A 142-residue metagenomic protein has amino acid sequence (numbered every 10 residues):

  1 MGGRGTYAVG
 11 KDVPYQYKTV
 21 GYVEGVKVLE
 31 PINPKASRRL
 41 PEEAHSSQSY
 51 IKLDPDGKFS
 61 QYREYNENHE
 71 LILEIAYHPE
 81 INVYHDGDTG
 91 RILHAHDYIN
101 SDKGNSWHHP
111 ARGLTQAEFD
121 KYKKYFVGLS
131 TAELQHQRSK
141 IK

Functional and structural regions predicted by a protein language model:
G5-K142: Catalytic toxin/effector domains delivered as secreted proteins or via bacterial secretion systems
